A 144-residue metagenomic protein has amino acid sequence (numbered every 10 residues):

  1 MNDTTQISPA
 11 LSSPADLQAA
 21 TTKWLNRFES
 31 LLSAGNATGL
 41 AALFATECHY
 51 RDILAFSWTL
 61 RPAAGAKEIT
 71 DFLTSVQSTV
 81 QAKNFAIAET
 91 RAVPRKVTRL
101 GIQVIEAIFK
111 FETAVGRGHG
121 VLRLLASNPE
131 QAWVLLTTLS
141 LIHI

Functional and structural regions predicted by a protein language model:
M1-T46: Short, low-complexity N-terminal intrinsically disordered segments enriched in polar/charged residues
S13-A15, A45, V93-P94, E106-F109: Short secondary-structure boundary micro-motifs
A20, A34-G101: A solvent-exposed, acidic/Ser-Thr-rich amphipathic alpha-helical stretch
L31, A41, C48, T113 (+1 more regions): Small-side-chain structural scaffolding
K96-P129, W133-S140: Exposed beta-sheet edge and beta->alpha loop/turn motif
I142-I144: Conserved small/polar residues in nucleotide/adenosyl-binding loops
